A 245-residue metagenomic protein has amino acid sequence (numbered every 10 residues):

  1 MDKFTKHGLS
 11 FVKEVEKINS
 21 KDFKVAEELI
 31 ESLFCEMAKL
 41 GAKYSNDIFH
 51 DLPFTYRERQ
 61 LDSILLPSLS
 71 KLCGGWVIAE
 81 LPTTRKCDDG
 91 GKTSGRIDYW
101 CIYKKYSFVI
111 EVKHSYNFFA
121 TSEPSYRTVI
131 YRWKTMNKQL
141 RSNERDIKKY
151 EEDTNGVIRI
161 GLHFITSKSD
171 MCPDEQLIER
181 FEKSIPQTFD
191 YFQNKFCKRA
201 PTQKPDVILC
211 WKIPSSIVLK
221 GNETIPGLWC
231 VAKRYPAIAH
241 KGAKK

Functional and structural regions predicted by a protein language model:
M1-L72: Interdomain/boundary linker segments immediately adjacent to catalytic/signaling cores
A26-A38, Y126-I147, L177-N194: Well-ordered, non-membrane alpha-helical segments in soluble/globular domains
K39-L40, F108-V109, I160: Glycine-rich, often proline-containing surface loops adjacent to acidic residues and nearby aromatics that form
A42-L61, I78-E80, I147-I160, C197-I208: Short glycine-rich, low-complexity/disordered patches
D51, L69-T93, D98-I102: A short acidic/basic microdomain associated with nuclease active sites
Y99-A120: Conserved catalytic cores of phosphodiester-cleaving nucleases, focusing on short active-site segments
H114-L177: Catalytic cores of nucleic-acid endonucleases
N155-K245: Glycine-rich, aromatic-bearing surface loops/beta-hairpins
